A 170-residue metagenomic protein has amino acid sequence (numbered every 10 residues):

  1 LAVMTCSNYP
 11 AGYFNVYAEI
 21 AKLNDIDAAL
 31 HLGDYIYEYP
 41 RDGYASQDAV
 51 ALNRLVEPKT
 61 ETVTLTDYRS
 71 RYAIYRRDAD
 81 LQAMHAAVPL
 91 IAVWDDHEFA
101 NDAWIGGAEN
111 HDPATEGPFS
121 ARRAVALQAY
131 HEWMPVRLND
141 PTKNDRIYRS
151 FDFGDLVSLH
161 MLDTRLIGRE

Functional and structural regions predicted by a protein language model:
L1-E170: Metal-dependent phosphoester/phosphodiester hydrolase catalytic core
